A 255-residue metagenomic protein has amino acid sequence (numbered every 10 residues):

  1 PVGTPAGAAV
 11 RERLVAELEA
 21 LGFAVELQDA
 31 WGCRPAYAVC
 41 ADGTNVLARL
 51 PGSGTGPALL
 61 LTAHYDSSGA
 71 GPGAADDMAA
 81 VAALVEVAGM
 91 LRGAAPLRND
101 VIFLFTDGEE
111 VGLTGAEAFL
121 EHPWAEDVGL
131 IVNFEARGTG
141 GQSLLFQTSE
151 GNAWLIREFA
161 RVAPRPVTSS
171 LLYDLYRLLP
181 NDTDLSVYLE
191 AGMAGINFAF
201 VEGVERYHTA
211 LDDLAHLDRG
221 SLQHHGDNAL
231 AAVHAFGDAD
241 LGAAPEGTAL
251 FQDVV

Functional and structural regions predicted by a protein language model:
P1-V255: Soluble extramembrane regions of membrane proteins in the secretory/endomembrane system
